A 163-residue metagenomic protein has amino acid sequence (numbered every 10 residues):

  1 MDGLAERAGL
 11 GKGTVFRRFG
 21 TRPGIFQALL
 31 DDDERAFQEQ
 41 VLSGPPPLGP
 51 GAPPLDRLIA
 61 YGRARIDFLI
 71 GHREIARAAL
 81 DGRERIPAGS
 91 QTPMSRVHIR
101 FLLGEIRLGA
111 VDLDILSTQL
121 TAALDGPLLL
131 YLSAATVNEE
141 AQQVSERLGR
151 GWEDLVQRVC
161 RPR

Functional and structural regions predicted by a protein language model:
M1-G24, A28: Helix-turn-helix
F19, E34, G62, W152: Short amphipathic alpha-helical/adjacent loop interface patches that line ligand and macromolecule-binding sites
G20-G24, A28, G49, I70 (+1 more regions): Residues in soluble alpha-helical coiled-coils and helical-bundle/repeat scaffolds
F26-D33, H72, A76-A79: Alpha-helical DNA-contacting segments of helix-turn-helix folds
L30-A60: Amphipathic alpha-helical linker/stalk segments
Q38, D56-G71, L80-L108, D114-Q119 (+3 more regions): Amphipathic alpha-helical packing segments from all-alpha helical-bundle domains
G44-L48, R73-R83, Y131-A135: Secondary-structure edge/capping motif, primarily at the C-terminal ends of alpha-helices and the immediately following
F68-G71, I75, F101-E105, S117-E140 (+1 more regions): Amphipathic C-terminal alpha-helical segment
